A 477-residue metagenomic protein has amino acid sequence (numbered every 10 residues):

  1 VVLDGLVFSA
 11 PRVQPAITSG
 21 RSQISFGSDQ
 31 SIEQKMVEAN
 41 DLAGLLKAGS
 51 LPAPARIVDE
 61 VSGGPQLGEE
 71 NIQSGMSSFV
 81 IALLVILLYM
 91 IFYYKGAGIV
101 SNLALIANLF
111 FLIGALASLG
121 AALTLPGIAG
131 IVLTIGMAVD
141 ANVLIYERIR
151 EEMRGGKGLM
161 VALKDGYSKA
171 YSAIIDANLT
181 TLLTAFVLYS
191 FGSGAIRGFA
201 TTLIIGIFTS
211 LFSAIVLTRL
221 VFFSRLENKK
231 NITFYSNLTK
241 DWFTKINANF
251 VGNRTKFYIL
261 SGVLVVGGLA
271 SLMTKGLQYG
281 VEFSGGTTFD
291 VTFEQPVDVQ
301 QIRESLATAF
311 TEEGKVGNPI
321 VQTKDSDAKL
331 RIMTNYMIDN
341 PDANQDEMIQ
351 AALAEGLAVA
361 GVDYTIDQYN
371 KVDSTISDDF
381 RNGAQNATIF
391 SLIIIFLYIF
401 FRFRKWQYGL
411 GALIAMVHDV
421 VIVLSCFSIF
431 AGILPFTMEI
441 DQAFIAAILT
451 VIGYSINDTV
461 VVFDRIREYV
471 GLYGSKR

Functional and structural regions predicted by a protein language model:
V1-R477: A structural signal for conserved, well-ordered secondary-structure elements that form binding/interaction cores
